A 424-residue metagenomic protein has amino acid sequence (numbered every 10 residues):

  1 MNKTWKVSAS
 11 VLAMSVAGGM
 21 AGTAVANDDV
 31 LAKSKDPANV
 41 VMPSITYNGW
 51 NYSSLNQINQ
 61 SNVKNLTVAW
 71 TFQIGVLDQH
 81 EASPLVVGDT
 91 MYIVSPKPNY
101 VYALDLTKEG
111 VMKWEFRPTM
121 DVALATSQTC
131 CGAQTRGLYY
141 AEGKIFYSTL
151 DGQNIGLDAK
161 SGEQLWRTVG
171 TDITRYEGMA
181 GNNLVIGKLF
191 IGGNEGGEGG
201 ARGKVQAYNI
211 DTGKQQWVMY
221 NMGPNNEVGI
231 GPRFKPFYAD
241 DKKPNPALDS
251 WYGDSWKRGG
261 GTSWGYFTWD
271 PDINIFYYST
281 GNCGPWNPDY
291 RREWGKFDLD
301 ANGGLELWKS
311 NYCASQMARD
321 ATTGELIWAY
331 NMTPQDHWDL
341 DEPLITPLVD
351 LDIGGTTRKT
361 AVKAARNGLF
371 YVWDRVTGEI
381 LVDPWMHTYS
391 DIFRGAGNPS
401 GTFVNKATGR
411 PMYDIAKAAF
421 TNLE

Functional and structural regions predicted by a protein language model:
M1-V25: Gram-negative bacterial Sec-dependent N-terminal signal peptides
N27-V68, V228-D241: Blade/loop signatures of beta-propeller domains
V40-S44, Q79-Y100, S127-Q153, G178-R202 (+7 more regions): Repeat-blade elements of multi-bladed beta-propeller folds
G49-T171: N-terminal cofactor/phosphate-binding cores enriched in small/glycine residues, especially glycine-rich loops such as
I58, L106-E109, I210-Q215, I353 (+1 more regions): Short loop/turn segments immediately following beta-strands, especially the blade-tip and inter-blade linker loops
N62, L104-L106, D158, N209 (+3 more regions): Structural recognition of the beta-propeller blade-terminating site
F72-S83, E115-Y139, R167-N182, Y220-Y266 (+4 more regions): Extracytoplasmic beta-rich repeat domains
G162, G203-K214, K296-L305, K309-G324 (+2 more regions): Beta-propeller blade signature
